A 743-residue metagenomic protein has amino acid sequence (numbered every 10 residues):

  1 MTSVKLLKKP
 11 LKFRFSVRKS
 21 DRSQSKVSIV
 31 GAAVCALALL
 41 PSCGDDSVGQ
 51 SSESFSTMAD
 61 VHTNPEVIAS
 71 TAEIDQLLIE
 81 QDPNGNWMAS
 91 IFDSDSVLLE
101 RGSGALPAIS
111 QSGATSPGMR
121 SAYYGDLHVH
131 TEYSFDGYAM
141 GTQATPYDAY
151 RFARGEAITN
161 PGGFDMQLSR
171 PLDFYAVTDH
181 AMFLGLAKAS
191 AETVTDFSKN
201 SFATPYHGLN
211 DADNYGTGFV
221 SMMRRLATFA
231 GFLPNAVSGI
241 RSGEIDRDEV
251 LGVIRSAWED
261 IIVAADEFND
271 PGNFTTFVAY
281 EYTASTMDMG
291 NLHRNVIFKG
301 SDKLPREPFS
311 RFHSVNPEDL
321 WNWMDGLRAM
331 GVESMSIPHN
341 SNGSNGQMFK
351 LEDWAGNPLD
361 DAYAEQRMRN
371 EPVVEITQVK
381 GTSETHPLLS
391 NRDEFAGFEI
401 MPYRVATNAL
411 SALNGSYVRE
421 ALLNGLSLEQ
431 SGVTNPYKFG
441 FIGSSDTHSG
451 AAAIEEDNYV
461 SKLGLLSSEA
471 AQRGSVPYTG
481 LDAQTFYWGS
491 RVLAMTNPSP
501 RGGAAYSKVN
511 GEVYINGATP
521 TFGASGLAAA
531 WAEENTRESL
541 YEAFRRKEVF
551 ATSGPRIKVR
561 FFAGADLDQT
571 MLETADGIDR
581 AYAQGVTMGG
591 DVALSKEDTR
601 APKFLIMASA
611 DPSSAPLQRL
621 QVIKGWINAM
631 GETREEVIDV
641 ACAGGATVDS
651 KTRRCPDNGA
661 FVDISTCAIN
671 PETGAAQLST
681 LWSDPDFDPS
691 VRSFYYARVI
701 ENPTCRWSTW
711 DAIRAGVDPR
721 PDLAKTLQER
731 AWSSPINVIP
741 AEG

Functional and structural regions predicted by a protein language model:
M1-Q24: N-terminal secretory signal peptides that target proteins for export/translocation
R22-C35: Sec-dependent N-terminal signal peptides
L39-S42: C-terminal motif of bacterial Sec signal peptides marking the signal peptidase cleavage site
G44-D46: Bacterial signal peptide processing site
F55-P146, Y150-A153, A157-H207, R247-V250 (+5 more regions): C-terminal functional module detector
F202-G239, D649-R654, I664-C667: Low-complexity, serine/threonine/proline-enriched polar segments
I297-F298: Long, charge-dense tracts
